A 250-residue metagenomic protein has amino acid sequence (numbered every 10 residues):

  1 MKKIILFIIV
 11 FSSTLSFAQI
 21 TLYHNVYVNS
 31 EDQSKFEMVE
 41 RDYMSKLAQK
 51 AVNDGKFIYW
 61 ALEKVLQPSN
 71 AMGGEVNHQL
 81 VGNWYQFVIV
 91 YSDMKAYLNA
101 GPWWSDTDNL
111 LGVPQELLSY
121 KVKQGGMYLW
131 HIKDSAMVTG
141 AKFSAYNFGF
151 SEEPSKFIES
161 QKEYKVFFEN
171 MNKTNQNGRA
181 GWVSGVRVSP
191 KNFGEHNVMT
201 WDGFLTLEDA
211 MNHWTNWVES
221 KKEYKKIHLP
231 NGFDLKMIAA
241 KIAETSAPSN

Functional and structural regions predicted by a protein language model:
K3-S16: Sec-dependent N-terminal signal peptides
A18-N250: Short S/T/G/P-rich N-terminal loop/turn motif that feeds into the first structured element of a domain
